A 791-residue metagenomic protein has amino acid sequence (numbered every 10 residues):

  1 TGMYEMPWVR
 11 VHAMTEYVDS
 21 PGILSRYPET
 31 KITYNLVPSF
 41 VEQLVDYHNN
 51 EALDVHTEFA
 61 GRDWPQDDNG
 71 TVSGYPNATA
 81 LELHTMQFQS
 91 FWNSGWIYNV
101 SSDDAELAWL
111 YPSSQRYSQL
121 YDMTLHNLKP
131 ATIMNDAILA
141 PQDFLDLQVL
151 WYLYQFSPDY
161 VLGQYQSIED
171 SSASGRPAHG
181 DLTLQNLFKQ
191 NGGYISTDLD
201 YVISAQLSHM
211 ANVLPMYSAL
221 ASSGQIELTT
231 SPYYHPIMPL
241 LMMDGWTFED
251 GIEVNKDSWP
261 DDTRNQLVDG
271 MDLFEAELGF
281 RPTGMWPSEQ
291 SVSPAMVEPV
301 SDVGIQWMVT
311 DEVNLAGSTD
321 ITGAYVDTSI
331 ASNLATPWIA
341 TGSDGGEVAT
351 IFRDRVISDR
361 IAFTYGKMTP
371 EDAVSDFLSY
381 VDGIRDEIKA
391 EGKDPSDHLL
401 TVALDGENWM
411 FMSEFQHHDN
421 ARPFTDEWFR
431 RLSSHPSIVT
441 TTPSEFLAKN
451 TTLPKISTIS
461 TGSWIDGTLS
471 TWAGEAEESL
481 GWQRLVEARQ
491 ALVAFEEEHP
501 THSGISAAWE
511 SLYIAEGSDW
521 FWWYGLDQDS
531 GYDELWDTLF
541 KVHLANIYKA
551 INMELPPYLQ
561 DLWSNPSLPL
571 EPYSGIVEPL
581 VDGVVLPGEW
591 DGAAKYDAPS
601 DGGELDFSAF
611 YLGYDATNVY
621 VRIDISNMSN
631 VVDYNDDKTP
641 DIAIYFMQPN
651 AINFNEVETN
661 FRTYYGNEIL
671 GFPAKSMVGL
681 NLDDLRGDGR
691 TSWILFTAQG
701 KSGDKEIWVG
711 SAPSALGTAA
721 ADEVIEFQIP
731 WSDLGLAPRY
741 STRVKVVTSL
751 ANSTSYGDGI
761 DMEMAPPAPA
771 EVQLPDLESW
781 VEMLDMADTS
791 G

Functional and structural regions predicted by a protein language model:
T1-Q185, A324-G575: Active-site and substrate-binding clefts of carbohydrate-active enzymes
S25-Y27, L214-T230, T341-D344: Acidic (Asp/Glu)-rich catalytic clusters
N35-E42, P232-H235, G284-S293, S444-L447: Short, solvent-exposed turn/loop segments enriched in Gly/Ser/Thr/Pro and often Arg
S231, G583, N618-S626, I725-W731: Short, well-ordered beta-strand segments enriched in hydrophobic/aromatic residues
I252-P287, D382-A403: CE4/NodB-like, metal-dependent polysaccharide N-deacetylase domain that modifies extracellular/periplasmic N-acetylated
L586, D591-T691, R743-D761: Surface-exposed, glycine/proline- and aromatic-rich loop segments on solvent-exposed faces across compartments
F672-A720: Glycine-aromatic-enriched beta-strand/loop faces of beta-sandwich-type recognition domains, especially lectin-like
A720-M764: Ser/Thr/Pro-rich, low-complexity mucin-like regions that serve as glycosylated stalks/linkers or repetitive adhesive
